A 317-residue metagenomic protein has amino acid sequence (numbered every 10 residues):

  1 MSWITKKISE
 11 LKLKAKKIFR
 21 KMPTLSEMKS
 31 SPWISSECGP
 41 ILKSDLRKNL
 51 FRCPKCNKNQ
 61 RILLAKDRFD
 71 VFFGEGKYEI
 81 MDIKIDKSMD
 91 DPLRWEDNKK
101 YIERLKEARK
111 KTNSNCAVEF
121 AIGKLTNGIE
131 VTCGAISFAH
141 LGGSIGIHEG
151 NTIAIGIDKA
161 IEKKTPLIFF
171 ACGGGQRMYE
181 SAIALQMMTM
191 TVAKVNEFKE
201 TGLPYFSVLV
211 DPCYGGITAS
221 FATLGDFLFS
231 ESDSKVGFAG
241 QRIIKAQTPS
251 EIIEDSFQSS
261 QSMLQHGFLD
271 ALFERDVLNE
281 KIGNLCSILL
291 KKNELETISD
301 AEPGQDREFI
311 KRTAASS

Functional and structural regions predicted by a protein language model:
M1-A117, I122, L285-S317: Intrinsically disordered, low-complexity segments enriched in small/flexible residues
C53, C133, A160, I168 (+4 more regions): Hydrophobic alpha-helical segments that mediate membrane insertion or helix-helix packing
E103-E107, K111-A117, G143-D158: Glycine-rich anion/phosphate-binding loops
V118, C133-A135, I168-F170, F206-V208 (+1 more regions): Structural motif
A121-L125, D226-F227: Short beta-strand elements
G123-S137, T152-R177: A structural preference for short, pocket-lining loop segments at secondary-structure junctions
F138, G142-A154, E162, G173 (+2 more regions): Conserved mixed alpha/beta catalytic, RNA-binding, or beta-rich assembly cores of soluble enzyme, regulatory
G174-L295: Conserved catalytic cores of soluble enzyme domains, especially glycine-rich substrate-binding beta-alpha loops
